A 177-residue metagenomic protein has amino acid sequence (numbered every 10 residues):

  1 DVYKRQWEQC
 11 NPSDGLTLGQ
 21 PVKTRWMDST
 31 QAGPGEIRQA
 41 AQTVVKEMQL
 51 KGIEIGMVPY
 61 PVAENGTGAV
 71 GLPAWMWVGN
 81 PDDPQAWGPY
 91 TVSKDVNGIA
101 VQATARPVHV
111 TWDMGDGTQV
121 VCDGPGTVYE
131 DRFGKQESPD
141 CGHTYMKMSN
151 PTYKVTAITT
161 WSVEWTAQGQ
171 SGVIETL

Functional and structural regions predicted by a protein language model:
V2-Y3: Short, small-residue-biased leader/transition segments that mark boundaries at the very start of proteins
Q9-S13, G142: Sequence contexts marking disulfide-bonded cysteines in secreted/extracellular proteins
G15-V101, A105: Extracellular-facing segments of soluble proteins and assemblies that are Gly/Ser/Thr-biased and enriched in aromatics
N65-T67, D113-T118, M146-K154: A short, structured loop/turn motif at beta-sheet edges
P107-G134: Short acidic/polar micro-motifs centered on Gly/Asp/Asn
V128-K154, W161-T166: Solvent-exposed segments in extracellular or luminal domains encompassing
G169-L177: Short beta-strand elements
